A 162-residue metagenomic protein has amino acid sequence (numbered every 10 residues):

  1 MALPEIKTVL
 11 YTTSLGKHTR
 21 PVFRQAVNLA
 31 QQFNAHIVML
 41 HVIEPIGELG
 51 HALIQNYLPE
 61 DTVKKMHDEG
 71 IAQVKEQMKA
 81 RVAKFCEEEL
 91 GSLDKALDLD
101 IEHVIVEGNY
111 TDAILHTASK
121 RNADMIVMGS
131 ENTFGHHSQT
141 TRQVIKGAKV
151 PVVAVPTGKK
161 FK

Functional and structural regions predicted by a protein language model:
M1-P4, K84-I126, K162: Structural beta-alpha unit
A2-D68, G147, G158: Small/aliphatic-rich secondary-structure junction motif
P21-Q25, H116-T117, T140-Q143: A short acidic, amphipathic alpha-helical/loop segment
A30, D94, A118, V144-I145: A generic structural signal for well-ordered alpha-helical segments
H36, D124, P151: Residue-level detector of anion-binding/catalytic polar loops
V38-L40, E102-V106, V153: General small-molecule cofactor/ligand-binding pocket signal
V42-P45, A52, G70-E89: Redox- and metal-dependent alpha/beta enzyme cores, enriched for Fe-S-associated oxidoreductases and cofactor-handling
M125-K146, P156-K162: Glycine-rich, Arg-bearing micro-motifs that act as flexible, cationic patches
